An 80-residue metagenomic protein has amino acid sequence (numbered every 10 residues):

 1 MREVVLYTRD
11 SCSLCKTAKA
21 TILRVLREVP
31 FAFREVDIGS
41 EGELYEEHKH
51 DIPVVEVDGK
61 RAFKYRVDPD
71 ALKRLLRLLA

Functional and structural regions predicted by a protein language model:
M1-R24: Local sequence-structure signature of Cys/Sec-based thiol-disulfide redox active-site neighborhoods
T17-A20, E47-H50, V67: Generic recognition of short, well-ordered alpha-helical segments
L26-P30: Short helix-capping segments at alpha-helix termini
F31-G42: Thiol-based oxidoreductase modules, predominantly thioredoxin-like and allied folds used for disulfide exchange
S40-P53: Short Fe-S-cluster ligation motifs
P53-R61: A short, hydrophobic beta-strand/beta-hairpin element that forms part of a small beta-sheet core
K60-A80: Non-catalytic, surface beta->alpha helical segment in thiol-disulfide oxidoreductase systems
